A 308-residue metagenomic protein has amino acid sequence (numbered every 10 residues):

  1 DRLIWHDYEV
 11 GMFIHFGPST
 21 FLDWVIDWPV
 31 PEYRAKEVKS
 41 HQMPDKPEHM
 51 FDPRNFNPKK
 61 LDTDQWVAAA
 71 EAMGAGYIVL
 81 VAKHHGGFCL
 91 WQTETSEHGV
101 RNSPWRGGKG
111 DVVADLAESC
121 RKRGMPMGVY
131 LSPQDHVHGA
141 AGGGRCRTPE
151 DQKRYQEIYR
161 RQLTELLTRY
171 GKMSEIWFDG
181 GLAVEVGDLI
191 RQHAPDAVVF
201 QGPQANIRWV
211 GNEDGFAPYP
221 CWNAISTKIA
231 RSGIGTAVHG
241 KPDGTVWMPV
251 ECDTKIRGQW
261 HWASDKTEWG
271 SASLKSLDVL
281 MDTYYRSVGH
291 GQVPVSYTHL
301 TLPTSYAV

Functional and structural regions predicted by a protein language model:
D1-L300, S305: Mature catalytic domains of secreted/periplasmic carbohydrate-active enzymes
